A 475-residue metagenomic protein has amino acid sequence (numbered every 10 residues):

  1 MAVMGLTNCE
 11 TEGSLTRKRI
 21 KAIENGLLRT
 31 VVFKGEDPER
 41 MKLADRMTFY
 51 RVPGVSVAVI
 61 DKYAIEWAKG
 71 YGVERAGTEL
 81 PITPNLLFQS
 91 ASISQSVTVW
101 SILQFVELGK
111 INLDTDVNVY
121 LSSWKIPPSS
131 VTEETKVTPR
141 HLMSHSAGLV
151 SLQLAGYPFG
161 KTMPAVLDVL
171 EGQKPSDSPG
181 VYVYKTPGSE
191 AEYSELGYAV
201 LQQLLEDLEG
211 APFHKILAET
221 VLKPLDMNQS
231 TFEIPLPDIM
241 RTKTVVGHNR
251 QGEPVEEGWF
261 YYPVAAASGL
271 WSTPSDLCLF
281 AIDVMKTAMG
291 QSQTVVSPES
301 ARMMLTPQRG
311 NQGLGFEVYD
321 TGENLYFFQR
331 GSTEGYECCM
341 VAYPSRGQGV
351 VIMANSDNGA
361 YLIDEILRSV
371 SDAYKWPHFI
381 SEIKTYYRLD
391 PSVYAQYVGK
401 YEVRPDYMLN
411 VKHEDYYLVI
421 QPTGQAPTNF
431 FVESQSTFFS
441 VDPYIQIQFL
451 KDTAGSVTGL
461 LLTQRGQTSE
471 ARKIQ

Functional and structural regions predicted by a protein language model:
V3-E12, N324, S345, Y361-Q475: Peripheral terminal and inter-domain segments
T11-E36: N-terminal pre-domain segments of enzymes
G13-T16, Y71-R75, S129-C339: Short, surface-exposed loop or secondary-structure junction motifs that flank catalytic or metal-binding residues
R29-S90, K110-N112, I126, P164 (+3 more regions): Short, conserved catalytic-motif segment at the N-terminal edge
G35, E39, L43, R51 (+14 more regions): Stable alpha-helical elements in mature extracytoplasmic
F49-A58, T78-H141, Y182-L196, A265-S268 (+1 more regions): Short active-site loop at a secondary-structure junction that contains or immediately precedes the catalytic residue(s)
R51-G54, E334-E337, P405-D406, Y444: Short, small/polar residue-rich loop motifs at catalytic or cofactor-binding pockets
Q329, C338-S356, G459-L462: Short, well-ordered beta-strand elements
